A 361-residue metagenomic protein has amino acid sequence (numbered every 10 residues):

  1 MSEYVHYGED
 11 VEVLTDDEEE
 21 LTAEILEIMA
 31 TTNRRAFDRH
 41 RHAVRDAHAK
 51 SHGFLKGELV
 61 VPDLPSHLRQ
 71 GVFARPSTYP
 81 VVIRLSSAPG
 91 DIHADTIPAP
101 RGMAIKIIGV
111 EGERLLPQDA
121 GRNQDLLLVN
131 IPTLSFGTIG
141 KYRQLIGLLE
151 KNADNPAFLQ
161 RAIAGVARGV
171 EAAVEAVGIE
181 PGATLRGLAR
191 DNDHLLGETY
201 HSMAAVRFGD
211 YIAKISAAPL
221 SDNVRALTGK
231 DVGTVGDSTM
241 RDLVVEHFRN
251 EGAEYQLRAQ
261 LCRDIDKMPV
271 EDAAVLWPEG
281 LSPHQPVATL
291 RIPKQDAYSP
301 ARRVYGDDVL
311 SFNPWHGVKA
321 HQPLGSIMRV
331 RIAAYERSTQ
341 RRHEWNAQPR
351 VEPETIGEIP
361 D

Functional and structural regions predicted by a protein language model:
M1-D361: Active-site-adjacent core segments of small-molecule enzymes
